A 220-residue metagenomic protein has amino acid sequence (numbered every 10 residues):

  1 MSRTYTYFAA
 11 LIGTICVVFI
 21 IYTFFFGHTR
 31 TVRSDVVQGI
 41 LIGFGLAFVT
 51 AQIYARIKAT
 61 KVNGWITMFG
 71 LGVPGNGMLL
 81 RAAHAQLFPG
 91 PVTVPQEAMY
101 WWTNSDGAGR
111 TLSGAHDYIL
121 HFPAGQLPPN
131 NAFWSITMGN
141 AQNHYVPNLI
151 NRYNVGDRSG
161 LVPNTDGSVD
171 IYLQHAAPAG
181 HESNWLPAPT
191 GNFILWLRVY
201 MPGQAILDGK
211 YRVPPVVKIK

Functional and structural regions predicted by a protein language model:
M1-K220: A compositional/structural signature for long, glycine/proline-rich flexible linkers and loops on extracytoplasmic
